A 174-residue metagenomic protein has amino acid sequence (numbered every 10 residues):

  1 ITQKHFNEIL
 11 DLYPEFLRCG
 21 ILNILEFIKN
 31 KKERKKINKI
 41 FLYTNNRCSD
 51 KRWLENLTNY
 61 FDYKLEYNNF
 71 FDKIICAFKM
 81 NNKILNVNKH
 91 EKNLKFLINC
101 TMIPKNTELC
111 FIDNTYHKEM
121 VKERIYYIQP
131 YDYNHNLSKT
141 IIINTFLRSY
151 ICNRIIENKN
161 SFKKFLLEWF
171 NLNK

Functional and structural regions predicted by a protein language model:
I1-N82: Alpha-helical substrate-recognition element adjacent to the catalytic core
K51-K174: C-terminal cap/substrate-recognition subdomain and adjoining C-terminal extension of metal-dependent phosphatase-like
